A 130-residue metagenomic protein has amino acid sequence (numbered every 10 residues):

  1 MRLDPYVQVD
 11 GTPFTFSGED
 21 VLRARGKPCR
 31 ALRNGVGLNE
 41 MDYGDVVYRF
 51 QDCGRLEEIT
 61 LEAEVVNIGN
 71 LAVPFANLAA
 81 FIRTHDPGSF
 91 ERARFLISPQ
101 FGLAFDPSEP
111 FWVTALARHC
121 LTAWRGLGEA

Functional and structural regions predicted by a protein language model:
M1-A130: Short helix/turn-capping signatures at newly exposed starts of structured segments
